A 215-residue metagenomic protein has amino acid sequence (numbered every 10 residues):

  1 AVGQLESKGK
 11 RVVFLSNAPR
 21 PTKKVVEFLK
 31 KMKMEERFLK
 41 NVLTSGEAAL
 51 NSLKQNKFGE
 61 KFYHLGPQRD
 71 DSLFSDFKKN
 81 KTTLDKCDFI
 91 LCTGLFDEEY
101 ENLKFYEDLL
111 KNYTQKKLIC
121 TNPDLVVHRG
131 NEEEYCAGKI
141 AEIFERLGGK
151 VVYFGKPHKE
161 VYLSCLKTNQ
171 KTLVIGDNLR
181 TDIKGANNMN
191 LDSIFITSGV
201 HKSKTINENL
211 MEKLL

Functional and structural regions predicted by a protein language model:
G3-L43, E47-L215: Asp-based, Mg2+/Mn2+-dependent phosphohydrolase catalytic module
